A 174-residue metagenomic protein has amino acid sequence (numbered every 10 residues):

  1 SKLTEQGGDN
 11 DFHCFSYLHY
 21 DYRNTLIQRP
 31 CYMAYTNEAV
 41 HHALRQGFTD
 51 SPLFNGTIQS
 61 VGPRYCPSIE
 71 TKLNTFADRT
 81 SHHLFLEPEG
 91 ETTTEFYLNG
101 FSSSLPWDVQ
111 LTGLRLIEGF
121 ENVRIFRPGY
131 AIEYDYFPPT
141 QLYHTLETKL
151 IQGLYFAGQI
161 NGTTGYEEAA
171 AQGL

Functional and structural regions predicted by a protein language model:
S1-L111: An anion/pyrophosphate-binding glycine-rich loop and adjacent beta-alpha core in soluble alpha-beta enzymes
F85, Y97-T163: A glycine-rich dinucleotide-binding beta-alpha-beta segment and adjacent secondary-structure elements that constitute
A169-L174: An active-site-proximal "capping" alpha-helix that borders the catalytic cofactor pocket
